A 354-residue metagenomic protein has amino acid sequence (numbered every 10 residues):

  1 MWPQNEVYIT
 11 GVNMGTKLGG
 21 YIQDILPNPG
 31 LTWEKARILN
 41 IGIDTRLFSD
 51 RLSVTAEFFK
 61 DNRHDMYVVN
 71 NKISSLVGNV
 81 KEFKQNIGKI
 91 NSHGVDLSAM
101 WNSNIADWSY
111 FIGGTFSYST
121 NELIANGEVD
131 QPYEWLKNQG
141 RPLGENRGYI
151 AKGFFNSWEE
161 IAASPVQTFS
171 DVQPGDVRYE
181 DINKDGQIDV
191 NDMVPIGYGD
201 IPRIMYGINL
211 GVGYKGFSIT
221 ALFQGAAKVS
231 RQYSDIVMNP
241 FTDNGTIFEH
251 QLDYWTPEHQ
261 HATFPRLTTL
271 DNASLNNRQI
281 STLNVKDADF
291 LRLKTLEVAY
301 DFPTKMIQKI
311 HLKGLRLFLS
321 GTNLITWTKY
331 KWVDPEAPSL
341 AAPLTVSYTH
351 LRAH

Functional and structural regions predicted by a protein language model:
M1-G11, R51, E122-R178, S234 (+1 more regions): A surface-exposed, glycine/aromatic-enriched loop/edge motif typical of exported proteins
M1-G144, I280-R352: Extracellular/periplasmic, surface-exposed regions of secreted and cell-surface proteins
Y8, R46, S98, Q173 (+7 more regions): Intrinsically disordered, low-complexity regions of eukaryotic proteins
G15-R46, S53, R141-L222, P265-T295 (+1 more regions): Outer-membrane beta-barrel transmembrane strand signature
W33, V80, W101, Y179 (+3 more regions): Tryptophan-centered motif/residue detector
S49, F58, F217, F223-S230: Bacterial peptidoglycan biogenesis and beta-lactam-recognition machinery
R63-H64, Y198-D200, K228-S230, P335-A337: A short local loop/turn or secondary-structure capping micro-motif enriched for an aromatic residue
A226-R316, G321: Extracytoplasmic gating/loop element in the C-terminal half of outer-membrane beta-barrel translocons and assembly
